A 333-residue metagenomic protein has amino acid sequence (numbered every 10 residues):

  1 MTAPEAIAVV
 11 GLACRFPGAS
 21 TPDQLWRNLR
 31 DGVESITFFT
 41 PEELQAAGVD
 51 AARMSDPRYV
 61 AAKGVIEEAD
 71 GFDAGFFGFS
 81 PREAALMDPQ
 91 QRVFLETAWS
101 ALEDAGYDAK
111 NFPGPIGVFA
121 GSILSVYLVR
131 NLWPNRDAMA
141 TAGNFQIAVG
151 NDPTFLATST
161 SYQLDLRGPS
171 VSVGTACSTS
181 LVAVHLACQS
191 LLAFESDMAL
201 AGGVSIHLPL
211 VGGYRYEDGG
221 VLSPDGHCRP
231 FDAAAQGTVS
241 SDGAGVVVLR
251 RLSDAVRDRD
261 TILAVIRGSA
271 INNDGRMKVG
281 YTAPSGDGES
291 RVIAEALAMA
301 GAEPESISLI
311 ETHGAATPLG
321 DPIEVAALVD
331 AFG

Functional and structural regions predicted by a protein language model:
T2-G333: Condensing-enzyme catalytic core of the thiolase-fold
